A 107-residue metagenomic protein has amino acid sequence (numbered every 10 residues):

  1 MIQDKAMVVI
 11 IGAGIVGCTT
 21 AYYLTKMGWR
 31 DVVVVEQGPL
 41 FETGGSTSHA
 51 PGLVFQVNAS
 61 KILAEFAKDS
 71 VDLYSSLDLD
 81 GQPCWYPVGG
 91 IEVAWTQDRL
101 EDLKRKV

Functional and structural regions predicted by a protein language model:
M1-Q3, K26, W85: Short, flexible hinge/linker loops that cap or flank conserved catalytic cores
I2-V16, V33: Beta1/beta-strand and adjacent pyrophosphate-binding region of the FAD-binding site in flavoprotein oxidoreductases
K5-A6, W29-R30, V88: Short coil/turn connectors at secondary-structure junctions
I11, E36-Q37, A50, P87-G89: A secondary-structure boundary/capping signal
G17, F41, L100: Flexible, glycine-rich phosphate/dinucleotide-binding loops and adjacent beta-alpha linkers at cofactor/substrate
T25-T47: Glycine-rich FAD pyrophosphate-binding loop
P51-V107: Dinucleotide-binding Rossmann-like beta1-alpha1 core, especially the glycine-rich loop that anchors the ADP
